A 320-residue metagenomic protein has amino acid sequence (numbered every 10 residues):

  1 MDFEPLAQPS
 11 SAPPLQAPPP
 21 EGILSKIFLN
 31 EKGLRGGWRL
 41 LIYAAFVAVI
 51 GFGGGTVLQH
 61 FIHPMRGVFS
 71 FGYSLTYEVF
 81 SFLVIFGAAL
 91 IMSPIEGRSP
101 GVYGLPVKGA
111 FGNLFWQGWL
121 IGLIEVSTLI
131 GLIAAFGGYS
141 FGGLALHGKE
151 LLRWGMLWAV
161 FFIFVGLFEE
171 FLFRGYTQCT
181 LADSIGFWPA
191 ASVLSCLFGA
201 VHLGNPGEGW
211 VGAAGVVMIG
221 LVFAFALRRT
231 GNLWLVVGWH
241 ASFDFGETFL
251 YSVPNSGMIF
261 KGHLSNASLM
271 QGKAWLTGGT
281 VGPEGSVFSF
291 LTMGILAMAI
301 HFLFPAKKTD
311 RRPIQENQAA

Functional and structural regions predicted by a protein language model:
M1-P100, G104-V107, F111, T248-A320: N-terminal, membrane-interfacial amphipathic/helix-forming hydrophobic leader that caps and precedes the first
D2-F3, S10, G54-T76, R98-F171 (+2 more regions): Juxtamembrane helix-loop-helix connectors linking adjacent transmembrane helices in multi-pass membrane enzymes
P9, K26, F168-V193, F225-N232: Membrane-interface helix/loop boundary segments of multi-pass membrane proteins
A45-I50, F80, W119-V126, L233-P254: Hydrophobic alpha-helical membrane-insertion segments
F82, W158, F171, A213-A224: Alpha-helical transmembrane segments of multi-pass membrane proteins
V126-S127, F162, G186-L203, V216-V217: Small-polar-interrupted transmembrane alpha-helices in polytopic inner-membrane proteins
L144, V201-W210: Membrane-interface helix caps and helix-loop-helix hairpins in membrane proteins
